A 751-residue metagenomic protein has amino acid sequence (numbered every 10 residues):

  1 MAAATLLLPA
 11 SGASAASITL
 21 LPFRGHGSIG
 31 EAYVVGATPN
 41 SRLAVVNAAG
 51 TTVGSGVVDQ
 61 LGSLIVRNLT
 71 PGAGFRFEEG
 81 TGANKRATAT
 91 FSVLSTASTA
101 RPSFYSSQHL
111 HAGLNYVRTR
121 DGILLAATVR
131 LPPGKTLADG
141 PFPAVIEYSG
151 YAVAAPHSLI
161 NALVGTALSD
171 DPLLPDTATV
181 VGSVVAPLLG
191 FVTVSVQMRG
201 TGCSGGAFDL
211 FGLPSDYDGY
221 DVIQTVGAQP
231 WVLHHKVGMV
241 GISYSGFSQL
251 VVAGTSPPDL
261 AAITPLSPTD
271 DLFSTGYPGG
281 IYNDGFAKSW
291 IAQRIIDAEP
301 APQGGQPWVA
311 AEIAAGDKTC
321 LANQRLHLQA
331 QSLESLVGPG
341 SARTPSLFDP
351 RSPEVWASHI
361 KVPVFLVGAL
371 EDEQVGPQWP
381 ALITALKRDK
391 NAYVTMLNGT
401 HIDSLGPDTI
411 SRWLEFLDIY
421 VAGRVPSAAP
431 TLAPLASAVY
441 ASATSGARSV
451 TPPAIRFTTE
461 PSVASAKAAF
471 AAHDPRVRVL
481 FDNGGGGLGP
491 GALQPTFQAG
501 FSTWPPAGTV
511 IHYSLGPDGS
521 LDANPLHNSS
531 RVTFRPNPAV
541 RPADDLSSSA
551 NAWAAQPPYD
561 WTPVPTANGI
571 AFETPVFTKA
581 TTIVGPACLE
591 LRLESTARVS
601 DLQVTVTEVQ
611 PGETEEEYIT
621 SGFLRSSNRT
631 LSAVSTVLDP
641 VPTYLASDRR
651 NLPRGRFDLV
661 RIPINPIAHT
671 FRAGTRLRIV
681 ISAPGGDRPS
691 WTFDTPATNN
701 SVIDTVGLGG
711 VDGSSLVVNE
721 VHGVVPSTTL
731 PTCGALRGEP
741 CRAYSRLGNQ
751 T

Functional and structural regions predicted by a protein language model:
A13-T38, T52, T96-S98: Extracellular ectodomain segments of secreted/surface proteins
A97-G140, E573, F577-K579: N-terminal cap/lid segment of alpha/beta-hydrolase-fold proteins
T128-F191, V196-R199, L210: N-terminal cap/lid subdomain of alpha/beta-hydrolase-fold enzymes
P133-P141, A207-S215, D221-S243: Gly/Ser-rich "nucleophile elbow"/oxyanion-hole loop immediately N-terminal to the catalytic nucleophile in hydrolases
A154-L188, D216, V251-H359, V425-L432 (+3 more regions): Accessory cap/linker subdomain of secreted extracellular hydrolases
I360, L366-G368: Short beta-strand/loop motif that positions the catalytic acidic residue of the alpha/beta-hydrolase fold
E373-W379: Conserved alpha/beta-hydrolase "acid-adjacent" motif
A428-T751: Glycine/threonine-rich phosphate-binding loop and adjacent beta-strand/alpha-helix elements that clamp
